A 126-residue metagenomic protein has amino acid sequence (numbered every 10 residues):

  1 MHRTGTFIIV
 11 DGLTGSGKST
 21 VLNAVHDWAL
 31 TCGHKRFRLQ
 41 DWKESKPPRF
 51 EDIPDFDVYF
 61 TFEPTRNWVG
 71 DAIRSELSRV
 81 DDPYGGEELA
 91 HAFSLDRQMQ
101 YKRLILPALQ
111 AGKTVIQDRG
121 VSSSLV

Functional and structural regions predicted by a protein language model:
M1-G5: Phosphate-binding P-loop
V10: Hydrophobic anchor at the beta1->P-loop junction of P-loop NTPases
G15: Walker A (P-loop) phosphate-binding loop of P-loop NTPases
K18: Conserved lysine of the Walker
V21, V25: Hydrophobic positions on the alpha1 helix immediately C-terminal to the Walker A/P-loop
D27-P54: Post-Walker A helix-loop "phosphate-sensing" segment adjacent to the P-loop in P-loop NTPases
E44-V126: ATP-dependent small-molecule kinase phosphotransfer cores that center on conserved nucleotide phosphate-binding segments
